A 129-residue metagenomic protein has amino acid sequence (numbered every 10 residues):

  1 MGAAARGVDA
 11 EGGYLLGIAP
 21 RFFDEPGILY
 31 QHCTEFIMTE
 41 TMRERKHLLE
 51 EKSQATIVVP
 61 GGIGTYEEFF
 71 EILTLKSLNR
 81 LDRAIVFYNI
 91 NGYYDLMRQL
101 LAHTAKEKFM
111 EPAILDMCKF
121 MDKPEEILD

Functional and structural regions predicted by a protein language model:
M1-A3, G64-E71: Short glycine/serine/threonine-rich phosphate/pyrophosphate-binding segments that cradle anionic phosphate groups
M1-K52, I90-E125: A cross-family phosphate/adenosyl-ligand binding-site feature
D9-G13, T74-N79: A glycine- and small-aliphatic-rich helix-loop capping segment at beta-alpha/alpha-beta transitions that lines
T39, V58-P60, Y88: Thr-Gly-centered strand-to-loop micro-motif
Q54, L81-R83, D116: Short glycine-/polar-rich loops that comprise or flank the Walker A/P-loop and associated switch/sensor motifs
T56-Y66: Short, glycine-rich nucleotide/cofactor-binding loops
L75-R83, F109-M110: Arginine/glycine-rich "motif VI" loop of SF2 helicases in the C-terminal RecA-like domain
D82-N91: Short loop-to-beta-strand entry elements in the cores of soluble alpha/beta enzymes
